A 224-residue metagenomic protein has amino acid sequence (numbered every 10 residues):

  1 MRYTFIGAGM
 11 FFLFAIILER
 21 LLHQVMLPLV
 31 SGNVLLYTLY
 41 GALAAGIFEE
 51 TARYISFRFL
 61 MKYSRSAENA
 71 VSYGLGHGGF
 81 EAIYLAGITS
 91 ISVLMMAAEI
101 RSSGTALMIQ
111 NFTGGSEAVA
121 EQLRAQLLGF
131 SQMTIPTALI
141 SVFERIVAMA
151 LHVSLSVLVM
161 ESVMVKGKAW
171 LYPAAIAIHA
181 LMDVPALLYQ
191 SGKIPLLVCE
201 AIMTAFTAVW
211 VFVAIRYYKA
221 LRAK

Functional and structural regions predicted by a protein language model:
M1-K224: Hydrophobic alpha-helical segments at protein termini of multi-pass membrane proteins
